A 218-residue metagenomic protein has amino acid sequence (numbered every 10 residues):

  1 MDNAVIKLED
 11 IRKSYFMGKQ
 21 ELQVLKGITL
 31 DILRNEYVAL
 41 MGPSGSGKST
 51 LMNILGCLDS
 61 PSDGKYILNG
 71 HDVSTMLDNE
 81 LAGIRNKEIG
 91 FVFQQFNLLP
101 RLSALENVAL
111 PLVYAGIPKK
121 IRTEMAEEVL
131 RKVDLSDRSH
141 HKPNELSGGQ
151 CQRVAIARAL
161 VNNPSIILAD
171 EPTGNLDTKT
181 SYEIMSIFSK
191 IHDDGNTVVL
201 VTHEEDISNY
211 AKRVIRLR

Functional and structural regions predicted by a protein language model:
A4-L217: ABC family nucleotide-binding domain
